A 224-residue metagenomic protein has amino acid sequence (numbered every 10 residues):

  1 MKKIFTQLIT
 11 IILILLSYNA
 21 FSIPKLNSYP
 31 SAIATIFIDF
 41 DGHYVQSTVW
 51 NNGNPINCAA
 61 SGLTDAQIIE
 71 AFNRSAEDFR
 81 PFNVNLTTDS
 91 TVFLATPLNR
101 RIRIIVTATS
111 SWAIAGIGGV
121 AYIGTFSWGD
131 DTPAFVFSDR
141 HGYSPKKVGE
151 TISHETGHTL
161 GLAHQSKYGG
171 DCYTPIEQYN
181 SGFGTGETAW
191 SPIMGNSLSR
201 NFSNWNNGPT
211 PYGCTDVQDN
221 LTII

Functional and structural regions predicted by a protein language model:
M1-I9: Bacterial N-terminal signal peptides that target proteins for export
I11-I14: Flexible, low-complexity charged segments
A20-S22: Boundary at the C-terminal end of the N-terminal hydrophobic targeting segment
P24-I224: Extracellular (secreted or membrane-anchored) zinc-dependent metallopeptidases, primarily metzincins but also closely
